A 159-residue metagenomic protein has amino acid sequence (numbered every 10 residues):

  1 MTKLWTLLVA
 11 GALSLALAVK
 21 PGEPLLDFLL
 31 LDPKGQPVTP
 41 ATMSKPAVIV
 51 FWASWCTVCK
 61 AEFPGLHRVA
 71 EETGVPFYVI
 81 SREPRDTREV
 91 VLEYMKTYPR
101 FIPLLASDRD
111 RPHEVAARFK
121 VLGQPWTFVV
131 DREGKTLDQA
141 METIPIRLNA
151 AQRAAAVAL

Functional and structural regions predicted by a protein language model:
M1-L4: Positively charged n-region of N-terminal signal peptides that target proteins for export
L7-S14: Bacterial N-terminal signal peptides
L15-P40, I102-P103: N-terminal "domain-start" segment that seeds a small globular fold
L25-L26, P46-A47, Q124-W126: Short loop/turn microsegments at loop-to-beta-strand junctions
T39-T57: Short active-site neighborhood of thiol/selenol oxidoreductases, capturing the structured segment around
K60-Y98, D108-V115: Structural microenvironment flanking redox-active thiols in thiol-disulfide oxidoreductases
M95-E133: Short, internal strand/loop/helix patches that form the active-site neighborhood or redox-interaction surface
W126-L159: Thiol-/selenol-based redox modules, centered on thioredoxin-like and closely related oxidoreductase domains
